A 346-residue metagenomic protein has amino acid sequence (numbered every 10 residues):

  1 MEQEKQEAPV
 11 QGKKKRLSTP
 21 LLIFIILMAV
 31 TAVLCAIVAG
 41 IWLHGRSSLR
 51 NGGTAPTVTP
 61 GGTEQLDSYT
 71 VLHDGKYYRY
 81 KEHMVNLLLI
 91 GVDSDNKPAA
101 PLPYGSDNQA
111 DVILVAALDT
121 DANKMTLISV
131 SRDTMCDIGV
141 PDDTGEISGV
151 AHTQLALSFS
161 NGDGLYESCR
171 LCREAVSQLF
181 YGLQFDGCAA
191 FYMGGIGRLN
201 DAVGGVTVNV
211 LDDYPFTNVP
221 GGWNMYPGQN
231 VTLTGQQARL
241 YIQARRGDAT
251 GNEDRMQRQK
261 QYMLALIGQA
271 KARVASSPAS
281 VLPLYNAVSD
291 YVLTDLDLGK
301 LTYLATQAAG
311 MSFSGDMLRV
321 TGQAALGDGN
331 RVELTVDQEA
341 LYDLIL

Functional and structural regions predicted by a protein language model:
E2-L17, L21-M28, L34-L346: Non-catalytic, solvent-exposed segments at the cell envelope interface
